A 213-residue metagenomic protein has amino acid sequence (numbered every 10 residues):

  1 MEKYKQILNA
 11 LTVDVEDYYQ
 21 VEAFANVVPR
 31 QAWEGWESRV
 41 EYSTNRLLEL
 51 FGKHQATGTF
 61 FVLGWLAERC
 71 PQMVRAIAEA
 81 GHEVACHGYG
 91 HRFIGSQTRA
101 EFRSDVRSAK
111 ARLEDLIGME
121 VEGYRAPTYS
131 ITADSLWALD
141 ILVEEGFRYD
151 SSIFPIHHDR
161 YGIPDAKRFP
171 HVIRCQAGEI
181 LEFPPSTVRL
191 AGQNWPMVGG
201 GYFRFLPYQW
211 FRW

Functional and structural regions predicted by a protein language model:
E2-E83: Active-site beta->alpha N-cap acidic-glycine motif
K3, M119-E122, A126-W213: Active-site-adjacent pocket scaffolds in enzyme catalytic domains
Q6-A25, S108-L113, G123, D159-P170: Short N-terminal signal/transit or membrane-insertion segments and the immediately adjacent low-complexity/disordered
F24-A32, G90-E101, W195-G200: Surface-exposed, active-site-proximal loop segments in enzymatic domains
P29, I77-E79, F102-D105, D140-V143 (+1 more regions): Short, hinge-like loop/turn segments at secondary-structure boundaries
E37, E41, R99-R107, Y208 (+1 more regions): Non-membrane alpha-helical structural segments and their capping/turn regions in soluble enzymes
H54-S135, F147, S152-D159, G178 (+1 more regions): Metal-dependent polysaccharide deacetylase catalytic core of the NodB/CE4 family, i.e., the active-site-bearing domain
